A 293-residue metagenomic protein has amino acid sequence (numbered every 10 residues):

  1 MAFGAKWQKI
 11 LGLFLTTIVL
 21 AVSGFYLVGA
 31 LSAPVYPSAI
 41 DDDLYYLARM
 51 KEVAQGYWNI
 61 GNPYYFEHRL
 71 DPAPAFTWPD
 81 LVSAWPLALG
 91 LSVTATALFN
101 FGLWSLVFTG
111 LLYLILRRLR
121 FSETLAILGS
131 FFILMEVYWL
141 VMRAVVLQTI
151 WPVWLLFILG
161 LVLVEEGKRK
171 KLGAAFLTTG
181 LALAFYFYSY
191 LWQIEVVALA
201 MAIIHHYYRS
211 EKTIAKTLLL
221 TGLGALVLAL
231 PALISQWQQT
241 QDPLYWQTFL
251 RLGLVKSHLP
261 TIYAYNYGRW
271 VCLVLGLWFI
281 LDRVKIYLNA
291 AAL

Functional and structural regions predicted by a protein language model:
M1-S32, K285-N289: Start-transfer (signal-anchor) and selected internal transmembrane alpha helices of multi-pass inner/ER membrane
K9-G12, S122-L128, K170-A174, T213-L219 (+1 more regions): Membrane-interfacial loop-to-transmembrane alpha-helix junctions, especially the N-terminal start
S23-L155, S189, Q193: Active-site lumenal/periplasmic loops and adjacent helix-entry segments of GT-C-fold, multi-pass membrane
V28, L87, Y113-R117, V162-E166 (+3 more regions): Membrane-water interface at transmembrane helix exits
D42, E67-H68, A184-N289: Transmembrane catalytic cores of multi-pass membrane glycosyltransferases and polysaccharide-assembly enzymes
D80-L87, T109-G110, L156, F176-A182 (+2 more regions): Hydrophobic, membrane-inserted alpha-helices
L128-V141, F176-A184, V227-L228: Short aromatic/hydrophobic helix-turn
W154-G173: Membrane-interface transmembrane helices that cradle and orient dolichyl/undecaprenyl
